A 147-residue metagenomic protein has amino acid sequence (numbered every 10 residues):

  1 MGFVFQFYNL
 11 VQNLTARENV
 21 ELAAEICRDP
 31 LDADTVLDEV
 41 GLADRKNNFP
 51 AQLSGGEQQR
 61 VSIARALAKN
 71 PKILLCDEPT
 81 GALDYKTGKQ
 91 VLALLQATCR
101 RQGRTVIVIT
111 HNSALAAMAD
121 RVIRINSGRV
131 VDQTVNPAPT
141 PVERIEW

Functional and structural regions predicted by a protein language model:
M1-I125: ABC family nucleotide-binding domain
R129-W147: Conserved beta-strand-loop-alpha-helix hinge in the C-terminal portion of ABC ATPase nucleotide-binding domains
